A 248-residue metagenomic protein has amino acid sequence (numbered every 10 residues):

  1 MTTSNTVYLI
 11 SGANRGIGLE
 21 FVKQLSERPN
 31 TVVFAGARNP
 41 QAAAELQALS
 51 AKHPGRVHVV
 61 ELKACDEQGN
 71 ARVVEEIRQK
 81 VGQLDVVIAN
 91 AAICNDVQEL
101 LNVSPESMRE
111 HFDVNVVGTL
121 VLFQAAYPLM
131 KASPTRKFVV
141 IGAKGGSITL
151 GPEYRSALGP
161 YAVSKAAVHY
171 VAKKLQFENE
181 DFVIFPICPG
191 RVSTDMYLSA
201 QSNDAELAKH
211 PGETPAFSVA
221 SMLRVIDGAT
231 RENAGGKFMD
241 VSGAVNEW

Functional and structural regions predicted by a protein language model:
S11, L84-A92, N115, V140-G142 (+1 more regions): Rossmann-fold scaffold of SDR-type NAD(P)-dependent oxidoreductases
N14, G18-K23: N-terminal Rossmann NAD(P)H-binding glycine-rich loop of SDR-like oxidoreductase domains
S26-E45: Conserved glycine-rich Rossmann-like NAD(P)H-binding loop of the short-chain dehydrogenase/reductase
S50-Q68: Rossmann-fold cofactor-recognition segment
C65-K80: Conserved Rossmann-fold cofactor-binding substructure of NAD(P)-dependent oxidoreductases
I88, L122-A126, M130, V171-A172: Hydrophobic positions on the long internal alpha-helix of Rossmann-like NAD(P)-dependent oxidoreductase domains
I93, V97-F112, V117, K131 (+2 more regions): Catalytic loop of short-chain dehydrogenase/reductase
D181-F182, P186, S199-W248: C-terminal helical subdomain
